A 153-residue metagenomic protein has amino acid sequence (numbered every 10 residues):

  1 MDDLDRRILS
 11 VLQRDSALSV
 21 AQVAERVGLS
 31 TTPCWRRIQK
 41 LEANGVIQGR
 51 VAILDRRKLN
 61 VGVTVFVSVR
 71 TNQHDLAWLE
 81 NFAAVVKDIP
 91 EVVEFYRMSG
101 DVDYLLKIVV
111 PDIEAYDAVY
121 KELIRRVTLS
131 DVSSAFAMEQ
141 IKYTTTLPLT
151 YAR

Functional and structural regions predicted by a protein language model:
M1-R153: A compositional/biophysical signature of low hydrophobicity enriched in polar/charged and small residues
